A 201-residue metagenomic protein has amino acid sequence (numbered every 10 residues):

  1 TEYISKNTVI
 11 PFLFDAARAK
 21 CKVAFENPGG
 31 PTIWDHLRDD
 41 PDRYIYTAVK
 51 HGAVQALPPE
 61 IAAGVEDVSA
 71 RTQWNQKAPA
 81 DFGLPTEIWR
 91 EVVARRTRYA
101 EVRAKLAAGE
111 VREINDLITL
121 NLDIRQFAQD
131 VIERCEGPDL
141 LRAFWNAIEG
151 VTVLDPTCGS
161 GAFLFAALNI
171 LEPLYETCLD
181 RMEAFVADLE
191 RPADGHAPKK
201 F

Functional and structural regions predicted by a protein language model:
T1-T157, F163-K200: Class I S-adenosyl-L-methionine
